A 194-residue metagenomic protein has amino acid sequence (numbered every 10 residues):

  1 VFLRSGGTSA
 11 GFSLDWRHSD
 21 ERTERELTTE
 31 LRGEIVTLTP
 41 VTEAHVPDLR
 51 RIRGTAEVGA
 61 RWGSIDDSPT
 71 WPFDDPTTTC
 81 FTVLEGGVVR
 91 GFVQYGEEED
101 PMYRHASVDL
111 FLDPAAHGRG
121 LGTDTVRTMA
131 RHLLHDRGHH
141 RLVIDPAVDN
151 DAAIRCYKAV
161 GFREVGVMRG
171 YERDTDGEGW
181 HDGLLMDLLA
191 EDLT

Functional and structural regions predicted by a protein language model:
L14-W71, L189-T194: A short, well-structured alpha-helix characteristic of acyl/acetyltransferase catalytic modules
V36, V88-F92, H181: Glycine-rich phosphate/pyrophosphate-binding loop shared by adenosine-nucleotide-utilizing enzymes
G59-H117, T123, H132, L189-L193: Acetyl-CoA-dependent GNAT
T78, H181-L185: Short hydrophobic/aromatic beta-strand or adjacent loop that forms the aromatic wall/cage of a ligand/substrate-binding
T123, V148-G166: Conserved active-site alpha-helix within GNAT-family acetyltransferase domains
D124-R141: Conserved acyl-CoA
V143-P146, R163-H181: Conserved catalytic-core motifs of GNAT/GCN5-like acyltransferases
